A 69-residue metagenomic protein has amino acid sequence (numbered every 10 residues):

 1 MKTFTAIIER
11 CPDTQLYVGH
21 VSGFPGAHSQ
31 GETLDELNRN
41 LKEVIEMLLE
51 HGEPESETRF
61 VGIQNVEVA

Functional and structural regions predicted by a protein language model:
M1-I7, D35-A69: Short, charged, surface-exposed hinge/linker loops at domain edges that act as mobile lids or interdomain connectors
E9-V21: Short aromatic-glycine-(Arg/Gly/Cys) micro-motifs in beta-strand/loop hairpins
P25-L34: A short, exposed loop/beta-hairpin motif centered on an aromatic-Gly-Thr core
